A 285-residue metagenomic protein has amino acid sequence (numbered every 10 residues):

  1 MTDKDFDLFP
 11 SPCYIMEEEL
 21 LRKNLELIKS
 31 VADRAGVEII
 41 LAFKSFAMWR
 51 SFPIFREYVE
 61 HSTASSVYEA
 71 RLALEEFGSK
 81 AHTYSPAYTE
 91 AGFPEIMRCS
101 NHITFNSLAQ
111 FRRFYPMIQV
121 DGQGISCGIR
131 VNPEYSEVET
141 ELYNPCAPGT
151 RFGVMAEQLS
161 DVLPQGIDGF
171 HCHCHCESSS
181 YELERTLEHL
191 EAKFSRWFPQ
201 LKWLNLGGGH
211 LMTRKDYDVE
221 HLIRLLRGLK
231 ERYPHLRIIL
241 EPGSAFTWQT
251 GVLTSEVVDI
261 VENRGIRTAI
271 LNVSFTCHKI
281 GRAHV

Functional and structural regions predicted by a protein language model:
M1-M16: Generic N-terminal amphipathic, Lys/Arg-enriched alpha-helix
L20: Active-site anion-handling motifs in enzyme catalytic cores
L25: Short amphipathic alpha-helical/adjacent loop interface patches that line ligand and macromolecule-binding sites
V37-W203, Y217, L225-G228, R232: Active-site-proximal beta-alpha core segment in soluble small-molecule metabolic enzymes
S178-R282: C-terminal active-site-proximal or functional interface alpha/beta core segments in diverse enzymes
